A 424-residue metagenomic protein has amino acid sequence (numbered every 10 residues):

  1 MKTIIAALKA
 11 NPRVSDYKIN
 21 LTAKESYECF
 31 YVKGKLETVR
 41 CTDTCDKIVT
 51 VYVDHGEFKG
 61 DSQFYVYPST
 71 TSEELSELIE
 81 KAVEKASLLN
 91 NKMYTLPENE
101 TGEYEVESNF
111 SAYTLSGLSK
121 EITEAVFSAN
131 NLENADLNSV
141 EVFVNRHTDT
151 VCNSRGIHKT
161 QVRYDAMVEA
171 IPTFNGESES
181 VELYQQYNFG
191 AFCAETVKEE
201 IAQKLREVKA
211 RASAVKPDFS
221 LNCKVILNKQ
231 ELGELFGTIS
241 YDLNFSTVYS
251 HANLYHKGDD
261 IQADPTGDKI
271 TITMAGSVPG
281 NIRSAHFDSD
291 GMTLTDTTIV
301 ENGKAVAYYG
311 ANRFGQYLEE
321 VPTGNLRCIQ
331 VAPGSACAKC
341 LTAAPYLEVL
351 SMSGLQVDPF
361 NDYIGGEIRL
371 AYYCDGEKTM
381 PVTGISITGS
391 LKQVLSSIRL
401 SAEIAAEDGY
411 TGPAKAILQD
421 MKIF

Functional and structural regions predicted by a protein language model:
M1-S277, N302, V394, K415-F424: Active-site bordering "gate/hinge" segments that shape substrate access to catalytic or cofactor-binding pockets
D260-F424: Dual-mode signal for accessory low-complexity, basic/Gly-rich regions
